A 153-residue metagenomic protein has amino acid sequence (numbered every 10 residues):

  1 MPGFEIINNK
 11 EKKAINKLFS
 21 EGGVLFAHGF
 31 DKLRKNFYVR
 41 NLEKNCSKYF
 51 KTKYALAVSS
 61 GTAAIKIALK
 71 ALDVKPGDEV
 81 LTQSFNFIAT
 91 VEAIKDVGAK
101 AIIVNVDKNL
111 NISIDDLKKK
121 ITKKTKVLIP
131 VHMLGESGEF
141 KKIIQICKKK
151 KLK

Functional and structural regions predicted by a protein language model:
M1-K70, K75, D96-V97, K148: Conserved PLP-binding active-site segment in aminotransferase class I/II-type PLP enzymes
K70-K153: PLP-dependent aminotransferase-like
